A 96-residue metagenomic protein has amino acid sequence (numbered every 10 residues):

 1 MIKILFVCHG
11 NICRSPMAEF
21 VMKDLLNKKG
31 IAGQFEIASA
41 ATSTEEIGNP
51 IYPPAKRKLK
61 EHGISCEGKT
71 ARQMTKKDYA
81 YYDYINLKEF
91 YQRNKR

Functional and structural regions predicted by a protein language model:
M1-Y82: Conserved active-site segments centered on acidic
M74-R96: Glycine/proline-rich loop-helix segments at beta-alpha junctions forming the active-site rim of enzyme cores
